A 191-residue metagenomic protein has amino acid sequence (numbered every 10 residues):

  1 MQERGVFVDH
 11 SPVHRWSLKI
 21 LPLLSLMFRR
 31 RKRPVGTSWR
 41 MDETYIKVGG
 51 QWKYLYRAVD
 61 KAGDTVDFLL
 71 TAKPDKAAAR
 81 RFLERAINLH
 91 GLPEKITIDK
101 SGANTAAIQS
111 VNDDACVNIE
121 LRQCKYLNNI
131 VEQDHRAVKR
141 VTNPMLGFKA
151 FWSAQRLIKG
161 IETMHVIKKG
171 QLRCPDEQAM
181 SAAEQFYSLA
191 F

Functional and structural regions predicted by a protein language model:
M1-F191: Residue-level recognition of single "structural anchor" positions that define or cap local secondary structure
